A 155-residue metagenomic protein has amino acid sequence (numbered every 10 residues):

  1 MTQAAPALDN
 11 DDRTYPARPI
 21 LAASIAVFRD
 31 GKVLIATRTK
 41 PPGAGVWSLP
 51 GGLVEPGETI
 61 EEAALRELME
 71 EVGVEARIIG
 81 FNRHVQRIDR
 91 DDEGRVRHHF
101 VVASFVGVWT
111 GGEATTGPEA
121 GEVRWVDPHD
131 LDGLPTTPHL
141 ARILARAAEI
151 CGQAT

Functional and structural regions predicted by a protein language model:
M1-S24, R95: Acidic, metal-coordinating catalytic segment for phosphate/diphosphate chemistry, firing primarily on the Nudix
Y15-P19, V46, R95-V101, A120: A generic structural micro-feature
L21, G73-G111: Active-site segment of metal-dependent pyrophosphate-handling enzymes, primarily the Nudix hydrolase catalytic core
R29, T37: A cytosolic small-molecule/anion-sensing beta-strand core signal
P41-W47: A conserved beta-turn-beta hairpin within the catalytic core of GNAT-like acetyltransferases that forms part
L49-N82, F105: The catalytic Nudix box helix
T115-A147: NUDIX/MutT-family hydrolases
